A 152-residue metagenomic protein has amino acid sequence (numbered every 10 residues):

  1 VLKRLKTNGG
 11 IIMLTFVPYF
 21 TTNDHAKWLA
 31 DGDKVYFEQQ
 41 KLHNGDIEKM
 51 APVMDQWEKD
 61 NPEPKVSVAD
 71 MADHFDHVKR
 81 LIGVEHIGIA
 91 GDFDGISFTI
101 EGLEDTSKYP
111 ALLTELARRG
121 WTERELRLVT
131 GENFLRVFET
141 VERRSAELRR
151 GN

Functional and structural regions predicted by a protein language model:
V1-D55: Aromatic-lined glycan-binding groove of carbohydrate-active enzymes
V1-G10, D70-H86: Histidine/acidic residue-rich metal-binding segments in metalloenzymes
L2, K65-A72, T106, P110: Non-membrane alpha-helical structural segments and their capping/turn regions in soluble enzymes
M13-Y19, L81-E104: Short acidic/histidine-rich active-site segments
T15, N23-H25, I100, E139-E142: Short, solvent-exposed loop/turn and secondary-structure capping segments
E48-D73, H77: Intrinsically disordered, low-complexity acidic Ser/Thr-rich regulatory segments
E58-A69, G95-L103, L116-E123, L128: Outer-membrane beta-barrel pore domains
E104-N152: Mid-to-C-terminal alpha-helical segments outside catalytic/metal-binding sites
